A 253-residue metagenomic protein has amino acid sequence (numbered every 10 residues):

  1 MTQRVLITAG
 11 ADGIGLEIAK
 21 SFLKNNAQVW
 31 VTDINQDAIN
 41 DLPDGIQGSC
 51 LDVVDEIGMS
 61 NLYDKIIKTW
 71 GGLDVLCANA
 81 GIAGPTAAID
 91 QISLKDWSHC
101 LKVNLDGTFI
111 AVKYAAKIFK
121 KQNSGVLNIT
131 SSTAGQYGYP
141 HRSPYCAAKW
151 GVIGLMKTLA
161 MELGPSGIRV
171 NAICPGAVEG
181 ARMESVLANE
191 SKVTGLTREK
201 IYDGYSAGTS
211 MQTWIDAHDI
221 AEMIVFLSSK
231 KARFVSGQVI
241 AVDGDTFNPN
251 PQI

Functional and structural regions predicted by a protein language model:
T2-W30: Canonical Rossmann dinucleotide-binding motif of NAD(H)/NADP(H)-dependent dehydrogenases/reductases, specifically
T86, Y137, S236-I253: Short C-terminal tail/terminal secondary-structure segment of NAD(P)H-dependent dehydrogenase/reductase domains
A87-I89, S93-L101, Y205: Substrate-binding pocket helix/loop in short-chain dehydrogenase/reductase
V112, A148, M156: Active-site helix of classical SDR
S132: Residue(s) in the substrate-gating loop at a strand-loop-helix junction that position the organic substrate next
G164, R169, V235-G237: Short, small/polar-rich loop/turn modules that mediate ligand/substrate recognition or access, typified
A172, G195-V235, V242-G244: C-terminal helical subdomain
